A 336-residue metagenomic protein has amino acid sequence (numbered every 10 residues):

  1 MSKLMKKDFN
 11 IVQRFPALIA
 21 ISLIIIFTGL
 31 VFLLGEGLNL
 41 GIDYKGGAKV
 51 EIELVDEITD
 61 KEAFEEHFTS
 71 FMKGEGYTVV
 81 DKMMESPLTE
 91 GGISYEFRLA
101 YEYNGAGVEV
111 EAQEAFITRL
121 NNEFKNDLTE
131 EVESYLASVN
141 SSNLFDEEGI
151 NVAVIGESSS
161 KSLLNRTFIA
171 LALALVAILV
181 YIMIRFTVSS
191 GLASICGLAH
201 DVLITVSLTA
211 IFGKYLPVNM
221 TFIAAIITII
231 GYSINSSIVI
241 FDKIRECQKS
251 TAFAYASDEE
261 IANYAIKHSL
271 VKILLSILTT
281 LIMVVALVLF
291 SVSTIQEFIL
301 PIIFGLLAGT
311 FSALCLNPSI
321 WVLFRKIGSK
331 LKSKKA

Functional and structural regions predicted by a protein language model:
M1-A336: A structural signal for conserved, well-ordered secondary-structure elements that form binding/interaction cores
